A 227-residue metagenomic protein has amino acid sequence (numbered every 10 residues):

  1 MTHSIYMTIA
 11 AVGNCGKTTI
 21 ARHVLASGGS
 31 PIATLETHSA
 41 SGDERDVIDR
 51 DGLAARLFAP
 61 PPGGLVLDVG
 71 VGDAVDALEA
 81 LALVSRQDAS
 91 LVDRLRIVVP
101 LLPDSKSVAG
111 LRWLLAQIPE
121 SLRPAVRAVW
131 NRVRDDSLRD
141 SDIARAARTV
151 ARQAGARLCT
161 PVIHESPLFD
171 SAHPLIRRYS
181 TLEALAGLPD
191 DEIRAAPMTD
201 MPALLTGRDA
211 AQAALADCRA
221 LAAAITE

Functional and structural regions predicted by a protein language model:
M1-I9, G16-T18, E79, L115-Q117 (+1 more regions): Acidic, low-complexity intrinsically disordered regions
T2-G52, G64: Walker A/P-loop NTP-binding active-site region of P-loop NTPases, recognizing the glycine-rich GxxxxGKT/S
H38, G70, V133: Anionic group-transfer/hydrolysis microenvironments
D51-A59: Conserved alpha-helical scaffold flanking the Walker A/P-loop in AAA+ ATPase domains
G63-L81: Switch II (G3) loop of P-loop NTPases
V75-A172: Conserved catalytic-core segment of NTP-binding enzymes
G110, A186-E227: C-terminal accessory extensions appended to soluble enzyme cores
R148-L205: Beta-strand-loop-alpha "switch" segments that mediate conformational coupling across diverse proteins
